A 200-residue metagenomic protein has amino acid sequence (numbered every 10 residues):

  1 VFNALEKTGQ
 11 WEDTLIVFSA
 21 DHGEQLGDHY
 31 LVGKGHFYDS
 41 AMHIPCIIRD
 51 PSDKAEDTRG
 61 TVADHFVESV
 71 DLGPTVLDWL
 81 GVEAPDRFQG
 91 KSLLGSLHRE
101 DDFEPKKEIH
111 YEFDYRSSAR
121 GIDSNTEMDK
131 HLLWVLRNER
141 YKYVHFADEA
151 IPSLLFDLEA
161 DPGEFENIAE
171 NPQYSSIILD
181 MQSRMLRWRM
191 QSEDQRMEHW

Functional and structural regions predicted by a protein language model:
V1-D13, D78-R87, R187-H199: Surface-exposed helix-capping loop/turn segments at secondary-structure junctions
F2-E6, G73-L77, G81, L94 (+3 more regions): Non-transmembrane alpha-helical segments in soluble domains of secreted/periplasmic/extracellular proteins
F2-E68, S124: Histidine-centered active-site microenvironments of extracellular/periplasmic hydrolases and transferases
H22-D28, K54, V70-G73, D78-L154 (+3 more regions): C-terminal cap/loop subdomain of S1 sulfatases and analogous C-terminal strand-loop tails that border
Q25-H29, F165, P172: Active-site His/acidic residue clusters
S52-K54, L158-E164: Short acidic (Asp/Glu) and glycine-rich catalytic loops that position anionic groups and cofactors
I168-W200: Long, internal low-complexity/basic segments
